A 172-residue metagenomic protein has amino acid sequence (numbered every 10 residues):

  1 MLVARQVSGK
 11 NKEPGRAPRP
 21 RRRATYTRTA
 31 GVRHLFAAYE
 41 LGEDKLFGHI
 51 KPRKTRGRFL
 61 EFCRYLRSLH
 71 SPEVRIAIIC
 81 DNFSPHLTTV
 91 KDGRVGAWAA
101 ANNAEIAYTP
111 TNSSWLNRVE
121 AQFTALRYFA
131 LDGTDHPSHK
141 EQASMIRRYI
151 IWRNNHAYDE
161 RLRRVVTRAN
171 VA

Functional and structural regions predicted by a protein language model:
M1-R64: Extended, low-complexity cationic-aromatic segments
P18-R28, W98-R118, T134-H136: RNase H-like polynucleotidyl transferase catalytic core
L46, A107, V119-S138, W152-N154: Active-site proximal helix-loop segment of RNase H-like, two-metal nucleases, encompassing DDE(D)
G57-A77: Short, basic/hydrophobic alpha-helical segments
V74-L87, N112: Acidic/histidine-rich, metal-coordinating catalytic segments
T89-A99: Short, aromatic/basic amphipathic alpha-helical patches
E141-A172: C-terminal domain-tail junction helix/linker
